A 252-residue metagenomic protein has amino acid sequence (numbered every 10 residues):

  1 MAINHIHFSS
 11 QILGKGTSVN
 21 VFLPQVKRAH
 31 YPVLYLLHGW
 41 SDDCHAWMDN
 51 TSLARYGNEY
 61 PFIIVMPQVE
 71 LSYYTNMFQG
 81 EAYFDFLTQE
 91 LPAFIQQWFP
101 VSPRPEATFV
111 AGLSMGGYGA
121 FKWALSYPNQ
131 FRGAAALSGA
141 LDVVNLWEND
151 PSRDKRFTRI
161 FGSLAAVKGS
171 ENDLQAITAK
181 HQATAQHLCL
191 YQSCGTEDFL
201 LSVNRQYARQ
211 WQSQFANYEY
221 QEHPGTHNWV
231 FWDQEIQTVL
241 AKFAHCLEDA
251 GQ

Functional and structural regions predicted by a protein language model:
M1-Q252: Non-catalytic cap/lid and distal C-terminal segments of serine-dependent acyl enzymes
